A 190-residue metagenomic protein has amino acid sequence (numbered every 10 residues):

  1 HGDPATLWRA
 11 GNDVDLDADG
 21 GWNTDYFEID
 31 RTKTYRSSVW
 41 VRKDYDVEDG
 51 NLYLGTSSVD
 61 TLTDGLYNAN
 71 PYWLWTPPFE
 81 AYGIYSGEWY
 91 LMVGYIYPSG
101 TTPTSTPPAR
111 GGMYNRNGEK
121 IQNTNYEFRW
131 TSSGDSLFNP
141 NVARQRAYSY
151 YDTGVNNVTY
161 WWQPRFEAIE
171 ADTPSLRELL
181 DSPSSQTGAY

Functional and structural regions predicted by a protein language model:
H1-Y190: Extracellular and organelle-lumenal recognition/adhesion modules and their flexible linkers in secreted
